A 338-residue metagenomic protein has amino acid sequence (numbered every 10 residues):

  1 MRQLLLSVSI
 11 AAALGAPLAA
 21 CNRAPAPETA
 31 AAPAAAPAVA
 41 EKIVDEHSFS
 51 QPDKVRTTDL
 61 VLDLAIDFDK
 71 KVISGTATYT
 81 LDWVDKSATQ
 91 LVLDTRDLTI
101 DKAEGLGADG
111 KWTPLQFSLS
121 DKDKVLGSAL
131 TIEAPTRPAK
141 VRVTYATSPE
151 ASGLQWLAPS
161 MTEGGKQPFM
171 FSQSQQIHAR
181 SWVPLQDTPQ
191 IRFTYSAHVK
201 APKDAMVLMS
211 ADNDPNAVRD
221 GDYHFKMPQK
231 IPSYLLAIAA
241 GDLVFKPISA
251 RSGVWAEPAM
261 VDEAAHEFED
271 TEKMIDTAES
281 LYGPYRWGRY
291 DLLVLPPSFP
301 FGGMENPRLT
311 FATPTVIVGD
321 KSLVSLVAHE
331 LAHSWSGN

Functional and structural regions predicted by a protein language model:
R2-A20: Gram-negative bacterial Sec-dependent N-terminal signal peptides
C21-S74, E163-F169, P189: N-terminal, polar/Ser/Thr-rich
P52, L130, T144-Y195, G241-L243 (+1 more regions): Glycine/proline-rich low-complexity spacer/linker segments in large multi-domain proteins
G75, Q173-I177, L185-A328: Hydrophobic helix-coil surface modules that form long, contiguous segments used for peptide/substrate interaction
T78-L98, V183-D187, T194-P202: Surface-exposed beta-strand/loop patches in extracellular or lumenal glycoproteins
L91, D97-T162: A surface-exposed beta-strand-loop module
W112-T136, Q173-Q175, R180, F311-L326 (+1 more regions): Aromatic/His-enriched, Gly/Pro-containing loop or helix-boundary segments that lie immediately adjacent to catalytic
S334-N338: Catalytic Zn2+-binding segment of zinc metalloproteases
